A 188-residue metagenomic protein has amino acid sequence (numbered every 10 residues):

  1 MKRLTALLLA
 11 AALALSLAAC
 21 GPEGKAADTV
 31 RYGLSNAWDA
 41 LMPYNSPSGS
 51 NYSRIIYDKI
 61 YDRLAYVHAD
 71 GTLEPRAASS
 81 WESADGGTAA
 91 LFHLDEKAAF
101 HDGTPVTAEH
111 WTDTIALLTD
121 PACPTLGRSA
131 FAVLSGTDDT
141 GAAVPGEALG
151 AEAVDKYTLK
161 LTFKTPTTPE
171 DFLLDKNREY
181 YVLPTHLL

Functional and structural regions predicted by a protein language model:
M1-V30, T72: Short, low-complexity disordered leader/linker segments with a strong preference for bacterial N-terminal type II
L13, Y32, L64, S80-W81 (+2 more regions): Residue-level signal for nonpolar/aromatic packing positions in well-ordered secondary structure
A27-A37, S79, A89-F92, W111-T114 (+1 more regions): Short, well-ordered beta-strand elements
A27-T29, K59, R76-A78, D85-A89 (+2 more regions): Extracytoplasmic
G33-D85: N-terminal lobe/hinge region of extracytoplasmic solute-binding protein
A37-A40, G71, K97-A99, L118 (+1 more regions): Solvent-exposed loop/turn segments at secondary-structure junctions within structured extracellular/periplasmic domains
S79-G127: Aromatic- and charge-enriched surface segment that lines or borders ligand/interaction sites
F131-L188: Surface-exposed binding/hinge segments that line and control ligand-binding clefts or catalytic entry sites
